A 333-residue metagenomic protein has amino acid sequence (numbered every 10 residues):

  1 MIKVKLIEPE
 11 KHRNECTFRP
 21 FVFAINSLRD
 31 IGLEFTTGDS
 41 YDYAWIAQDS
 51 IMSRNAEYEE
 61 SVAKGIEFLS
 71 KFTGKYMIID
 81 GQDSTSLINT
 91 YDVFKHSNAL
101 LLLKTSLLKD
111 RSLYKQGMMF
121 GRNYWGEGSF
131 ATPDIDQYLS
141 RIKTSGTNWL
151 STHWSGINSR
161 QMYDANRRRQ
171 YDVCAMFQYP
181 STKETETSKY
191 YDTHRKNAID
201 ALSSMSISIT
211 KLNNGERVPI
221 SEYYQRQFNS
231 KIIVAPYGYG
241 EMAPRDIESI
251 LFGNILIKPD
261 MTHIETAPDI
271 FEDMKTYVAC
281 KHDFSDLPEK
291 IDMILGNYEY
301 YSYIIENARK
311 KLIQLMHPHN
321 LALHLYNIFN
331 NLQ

Functional and structural regions predicted by a protein language model:
I2-P244, K258-D273, H319: Nucleotide-sugar donor-binding catalytic core of glycosyltransferases
N213, Y224-Q333: Catalytic binding pocket for nucleotide-activated donors in carbohydrate/polymer assembly enzymes
